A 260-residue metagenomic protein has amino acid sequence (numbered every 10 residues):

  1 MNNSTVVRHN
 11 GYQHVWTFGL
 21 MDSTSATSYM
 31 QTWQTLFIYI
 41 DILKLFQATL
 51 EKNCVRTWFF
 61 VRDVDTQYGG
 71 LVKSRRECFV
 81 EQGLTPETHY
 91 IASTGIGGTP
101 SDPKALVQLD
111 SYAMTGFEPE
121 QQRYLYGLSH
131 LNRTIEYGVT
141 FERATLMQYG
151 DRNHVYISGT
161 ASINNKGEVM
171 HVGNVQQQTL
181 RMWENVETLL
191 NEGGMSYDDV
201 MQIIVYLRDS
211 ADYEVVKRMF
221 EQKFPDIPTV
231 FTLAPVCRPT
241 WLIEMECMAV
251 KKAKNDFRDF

Functional and structural regions predicted by a protein language model:
M1-M201, L207-F260: N-terminal presequence-like segments and the immediate start of the first folded domain
